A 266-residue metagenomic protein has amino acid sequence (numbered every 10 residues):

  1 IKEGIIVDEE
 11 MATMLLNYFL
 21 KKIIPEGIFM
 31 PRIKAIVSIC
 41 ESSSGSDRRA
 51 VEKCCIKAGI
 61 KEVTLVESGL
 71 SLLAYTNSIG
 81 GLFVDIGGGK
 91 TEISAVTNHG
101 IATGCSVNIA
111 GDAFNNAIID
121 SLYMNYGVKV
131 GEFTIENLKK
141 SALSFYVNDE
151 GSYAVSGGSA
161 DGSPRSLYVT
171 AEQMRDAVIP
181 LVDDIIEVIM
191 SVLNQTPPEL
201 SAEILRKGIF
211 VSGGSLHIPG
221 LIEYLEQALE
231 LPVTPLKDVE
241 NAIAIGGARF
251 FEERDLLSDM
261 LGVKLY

Functional and structural regions predicted by a protein language model:
I1-I86, V96-I209, L216-I243, A248-Y266: Nucleotide/phosphate-binding catalytic cleft detector across ATP-hydrolyzing and phosphate-transferring enzymes
G88-K90: Short acidic, Gly/Ser-rich segments with clustered Asp/Glu that frequently serve as metal-coordination loops in enzyme
E92-S94: WD40 beta-propeller blade core
